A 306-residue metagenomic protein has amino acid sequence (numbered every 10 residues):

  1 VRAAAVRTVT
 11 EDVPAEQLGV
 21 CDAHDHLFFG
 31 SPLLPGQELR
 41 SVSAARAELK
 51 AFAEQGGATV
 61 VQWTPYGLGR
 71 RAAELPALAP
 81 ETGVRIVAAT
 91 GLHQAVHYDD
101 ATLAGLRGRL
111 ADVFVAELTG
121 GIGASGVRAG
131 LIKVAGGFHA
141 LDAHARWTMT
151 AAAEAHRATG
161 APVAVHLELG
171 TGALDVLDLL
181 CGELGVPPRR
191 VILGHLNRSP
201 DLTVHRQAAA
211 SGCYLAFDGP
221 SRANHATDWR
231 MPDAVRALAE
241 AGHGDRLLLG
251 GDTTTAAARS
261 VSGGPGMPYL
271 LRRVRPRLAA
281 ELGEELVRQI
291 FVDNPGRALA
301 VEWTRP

Functional and structural regions predicted by a protein language model:
A3-E11, Y269-P306: Mid-to-C-terminal alpha-helical segments outside catalytic/metal-binding sites
L18-A23, F28-G30, P35-R85, G108-V127: Alpha-helical scaffold segments that flank or form the walls of functional sites
H24, V60, L92, H156 (+4 more regions): Divalent metal-coordination and catalytic microenvironments
F29-R40, Y98-G105, S262-G266, R305: Acidic/histidine-rich helix-loop elements that form or flank divalent-metal/phosphate-binding sites at the catalytic
S31-L33, A72, A173-L179, D201-A209 (+3 more regions): Histidine/acidic-residue-rich catalytic or RNA/ligand-binding cores of hydrolases and nuclease-related proteins
A77-P80, R85-P162, Y214, G219-H225: Active-site gating/metal-coordination segments in enzymes
A153, R157-E240, R246-L247: Catalytic pocket-lining loop regions of alpha/beta-barrel enzymes, especially the amidohydrolase/enolase/GH5 lineages
D218-P220, H243-G264: Short acidic/histidine-rich active-site segments
